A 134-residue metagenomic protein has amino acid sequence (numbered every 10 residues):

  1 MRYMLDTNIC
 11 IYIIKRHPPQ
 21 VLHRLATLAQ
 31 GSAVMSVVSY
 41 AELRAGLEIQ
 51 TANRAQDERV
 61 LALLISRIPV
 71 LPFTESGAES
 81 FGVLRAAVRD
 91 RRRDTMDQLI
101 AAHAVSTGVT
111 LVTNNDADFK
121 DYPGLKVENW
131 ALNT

Functional and structural regions predicted by a protein language model:
M1, A101, V105-T134: Acidic, PIN/NYN-like endoribonuclease modules and their adjacent C-terminal/linker elements
M1-M35, L47-L63, N133-T134: Short, well-structured N-terminal submotif of metal-dependent ribonuclease cores
D6-T7, V21, L43, F81 (+2 more regions): Generic structural signal for small/hydrophobic residues in well-ordered secondary structure, especially within
I9-C10, S39, G77, I100 (+1 more regions): Alpha-helix capping/helix-boundary segments
A33-Y40, N114: Substrate-recognition element of Asp-dependent hydrolases with the DxDx(T/V) motif
L64-S66, P123: Short, structured coil segments at secondary-structure junctions
I68-V112: Active-site neighborhoods of divalent-metal-dependent phosphate/nucleic-acid chemistry enzymes
